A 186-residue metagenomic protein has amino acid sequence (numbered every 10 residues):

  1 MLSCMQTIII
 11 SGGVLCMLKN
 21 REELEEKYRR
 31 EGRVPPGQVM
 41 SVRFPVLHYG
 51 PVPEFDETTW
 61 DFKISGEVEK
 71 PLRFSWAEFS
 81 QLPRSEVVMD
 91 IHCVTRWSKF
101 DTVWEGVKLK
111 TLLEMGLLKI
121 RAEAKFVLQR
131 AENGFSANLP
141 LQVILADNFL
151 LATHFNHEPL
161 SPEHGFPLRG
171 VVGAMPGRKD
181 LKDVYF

Functional and structural regions predicted by a protein language model:
L18-F186: Structured, non-membrane catalytic/scaffold regions adjacent to prosthetic-group chemistry
